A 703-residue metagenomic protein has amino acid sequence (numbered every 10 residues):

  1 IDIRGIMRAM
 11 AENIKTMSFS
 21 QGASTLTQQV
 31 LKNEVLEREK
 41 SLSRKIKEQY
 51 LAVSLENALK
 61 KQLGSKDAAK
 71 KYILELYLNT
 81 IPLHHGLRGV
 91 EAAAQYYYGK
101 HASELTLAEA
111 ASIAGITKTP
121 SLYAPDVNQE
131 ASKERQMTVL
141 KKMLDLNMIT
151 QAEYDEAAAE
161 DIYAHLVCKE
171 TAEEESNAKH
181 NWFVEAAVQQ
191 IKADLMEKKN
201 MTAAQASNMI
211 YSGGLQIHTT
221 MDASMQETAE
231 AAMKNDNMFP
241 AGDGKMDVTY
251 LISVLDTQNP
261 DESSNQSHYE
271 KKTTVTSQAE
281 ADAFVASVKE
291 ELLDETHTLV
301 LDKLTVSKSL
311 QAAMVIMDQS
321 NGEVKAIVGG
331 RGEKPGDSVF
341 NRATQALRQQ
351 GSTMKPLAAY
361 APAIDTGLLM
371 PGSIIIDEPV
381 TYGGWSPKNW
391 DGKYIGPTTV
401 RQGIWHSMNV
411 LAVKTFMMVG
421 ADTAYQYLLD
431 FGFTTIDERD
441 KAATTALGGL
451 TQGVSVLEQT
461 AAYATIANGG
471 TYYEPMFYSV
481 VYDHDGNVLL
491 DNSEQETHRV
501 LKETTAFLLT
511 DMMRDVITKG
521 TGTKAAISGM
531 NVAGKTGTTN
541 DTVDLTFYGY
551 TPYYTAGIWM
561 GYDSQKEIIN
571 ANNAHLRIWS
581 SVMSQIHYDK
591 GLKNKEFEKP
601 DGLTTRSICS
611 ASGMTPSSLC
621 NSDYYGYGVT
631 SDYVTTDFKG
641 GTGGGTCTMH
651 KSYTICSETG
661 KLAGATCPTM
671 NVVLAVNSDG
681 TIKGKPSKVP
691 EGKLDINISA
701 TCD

Functional and structural regions predicted by a protein language model:
I1, L74-L78, E109-K118, R135-V139 (+9 more regions): Active-site-proximal alpha-helical segments within enzyme catalytic domains
I1-Q151, D155, A204-A206, R331-E333 (+3 more regions): Peptidoglycan glycan-strand catalytic modules in the bacterial/periplasmic cell-wall system
N13-E37, E170-A178, L368-A424, H484-D515: Conserved catalytic neighborhood of penicillin-recognizing serine enzymes
Q21, T25-Q29, S41-K45, H101 (+7 more regions): Extracytoplasmic/periplasmic proteins that interact with beta-lactams or build/remodel peptidoglycan
A92-Y96, S121-P125, Y154, E160 (+8 more regions): Short pre-catalytic segments that frame enzyme active sites
I162, K169-S176, F433-L489, E494 (+4 more regions): Active-site-proximal helix/loop microenvironment of the serine DD-peptidase/beta-lactamase transpeptidase fold
V188-K199, Q205, L310-Q349, A361 (+6 more regions): Active-site beta-strand/loop architecture of penicillin-binding DD-peptidases
D256-S263, V532-A533, G537-D703: Soluble, non-transmembrane domains of envelope/secretory-pathway proteins that act on or interact with carbohydrate
